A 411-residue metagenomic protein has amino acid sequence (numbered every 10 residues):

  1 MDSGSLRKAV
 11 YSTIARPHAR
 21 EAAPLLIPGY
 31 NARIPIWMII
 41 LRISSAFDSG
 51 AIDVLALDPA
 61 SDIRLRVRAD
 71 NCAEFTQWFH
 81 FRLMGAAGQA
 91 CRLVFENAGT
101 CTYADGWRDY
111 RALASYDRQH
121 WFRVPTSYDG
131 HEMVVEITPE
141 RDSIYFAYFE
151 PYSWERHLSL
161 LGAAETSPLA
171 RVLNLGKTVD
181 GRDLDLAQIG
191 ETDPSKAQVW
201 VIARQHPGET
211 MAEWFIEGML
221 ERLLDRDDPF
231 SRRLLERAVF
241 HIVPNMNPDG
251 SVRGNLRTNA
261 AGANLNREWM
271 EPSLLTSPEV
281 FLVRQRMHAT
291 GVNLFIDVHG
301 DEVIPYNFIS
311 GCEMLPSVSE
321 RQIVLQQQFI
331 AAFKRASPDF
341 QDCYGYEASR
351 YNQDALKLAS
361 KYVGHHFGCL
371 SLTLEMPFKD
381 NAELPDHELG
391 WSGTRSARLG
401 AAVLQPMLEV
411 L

Functional and structural regions predicted by a protein language model:
D2-S12: Extreme N-terminal basic, low-complexity initiation segments that serve as generic localization/processing leaders
S3-G4, A19-G29: N-terminal polybasic/positive-inside topogenic patches
Y11-I14, Y30-R33: Short terminal hydrophobic/aromatic SLiMs and anchors at protein ends
P35-E140, I144: Extreme N-terminal flexible tails
Y128-P168, L173: Extended acidic/polar, glycine-enriched regions that form or flank non-catalytic beta-rich accessory modules
L169-I189, P194-L356, K361, S371-M376 (+2 more regions): Active-site/substrate-binding loop(s) of hydrolase catalytic cores
H365-F367: Internal glycine-rich alpha/beta core junctions
E383-L411: His/Asp/Glu-rich mid-to-C-terminal helical/loop segments that flank catalytic regions of hydrolases
